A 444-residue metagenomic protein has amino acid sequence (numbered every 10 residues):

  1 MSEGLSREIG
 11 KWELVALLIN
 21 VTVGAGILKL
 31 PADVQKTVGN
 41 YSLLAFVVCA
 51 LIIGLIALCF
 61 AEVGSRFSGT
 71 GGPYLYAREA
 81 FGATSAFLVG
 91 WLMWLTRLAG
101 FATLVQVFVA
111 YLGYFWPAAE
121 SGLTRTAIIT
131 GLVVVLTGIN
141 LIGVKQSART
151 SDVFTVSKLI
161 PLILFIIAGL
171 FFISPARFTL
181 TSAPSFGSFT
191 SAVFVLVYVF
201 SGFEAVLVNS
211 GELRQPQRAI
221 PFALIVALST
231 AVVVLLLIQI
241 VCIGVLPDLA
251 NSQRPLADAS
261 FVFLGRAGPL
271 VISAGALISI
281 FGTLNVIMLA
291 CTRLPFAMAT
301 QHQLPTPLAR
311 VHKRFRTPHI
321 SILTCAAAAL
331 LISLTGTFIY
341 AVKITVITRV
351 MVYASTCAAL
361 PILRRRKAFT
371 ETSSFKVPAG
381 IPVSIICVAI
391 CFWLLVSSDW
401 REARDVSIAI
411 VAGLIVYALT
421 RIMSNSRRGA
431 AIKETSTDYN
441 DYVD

Functional and structural regions predicted by a protein language model:
M1, R78, V105-I128, P161 (+6 more regions): Helix-loop-helix connectors at the membrane interface of multi-pass transporters/channels
M1-A32, K36-Y41, A45, G54 (+6 more regions): Membrane-interface "cap" regions at the ends of multi-pass membrane proteins
E3-L5, N40-L43, A119-A127, V153-A274 (+1 more regions): Helix-loop-helix junctions that connect adjacent transmembrane segments in multi-pass membrane transporters
A32-T37, A45, G54-V133, T137-L141 (+3 more regions): Hydrophobic transmembrane alpha-helices that form the core helical bundles of multi-pass secondary transporters
F46-A50, F115-K145, L159-I166, I320-A328 (+1 more regions): Transmembrane alpha-helical segments of multi-pass small-molecule transport proteins
L75-Y76, G82, G113-A119, V193 (+3 more regions): TM-loop-TM module centered on a large, flexible mid-protein loop between adjacent transmembrane helices in multi-pass
L162-F165, P295, T345-S373, A409-G429: Hydrophobic alpha-helical segments of multi-pass membrane transport proteins
I344, T348-R349, V377-E434, Y439-D444: A generic transmembrane alpha-helix motif of multi-pass inner-membrane proteins
